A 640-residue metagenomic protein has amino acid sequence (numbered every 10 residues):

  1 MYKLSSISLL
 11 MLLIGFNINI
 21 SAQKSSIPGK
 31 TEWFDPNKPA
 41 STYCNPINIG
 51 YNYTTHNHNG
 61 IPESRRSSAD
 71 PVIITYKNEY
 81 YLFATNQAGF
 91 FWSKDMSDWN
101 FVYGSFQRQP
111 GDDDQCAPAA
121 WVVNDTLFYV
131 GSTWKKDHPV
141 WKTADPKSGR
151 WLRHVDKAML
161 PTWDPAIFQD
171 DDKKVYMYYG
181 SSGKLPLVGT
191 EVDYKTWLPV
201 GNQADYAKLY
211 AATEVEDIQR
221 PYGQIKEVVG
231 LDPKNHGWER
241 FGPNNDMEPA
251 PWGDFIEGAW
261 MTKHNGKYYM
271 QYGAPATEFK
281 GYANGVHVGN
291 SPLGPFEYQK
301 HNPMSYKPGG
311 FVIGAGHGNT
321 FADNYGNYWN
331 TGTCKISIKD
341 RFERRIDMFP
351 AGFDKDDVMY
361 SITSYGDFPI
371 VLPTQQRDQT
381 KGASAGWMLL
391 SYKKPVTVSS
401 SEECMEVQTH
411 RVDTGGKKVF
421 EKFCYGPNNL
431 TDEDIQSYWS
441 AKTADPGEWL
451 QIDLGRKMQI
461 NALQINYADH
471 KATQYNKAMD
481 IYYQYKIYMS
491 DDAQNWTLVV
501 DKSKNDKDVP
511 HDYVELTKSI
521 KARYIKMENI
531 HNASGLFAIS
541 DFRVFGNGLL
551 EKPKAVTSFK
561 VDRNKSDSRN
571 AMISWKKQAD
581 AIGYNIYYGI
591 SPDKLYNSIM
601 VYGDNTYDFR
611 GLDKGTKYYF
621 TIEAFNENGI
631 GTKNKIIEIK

Functional and structural regions predicted by a protein language model:
M1-K24: Bacterial Sec-dependent N-terminal signal peptides
Q23-P251, K263-G310, Y325, C334-D378: Beta-rich carbohydrate-recognition and catalytic domains
Y268, I460, Y584, Y618-I622: Short beta-strand segments enriched for Tyr within beta-sheet-rich domains, predominantly fibronectin type III
G285, Y483, D512-Y513, G603-D608: Short S/T/G- and acidic-enriched coil/turn segments that sit immediately N-terminal to beta-strands in beta-sandwich
D356-M359, G366-D432, D469-K486, I520-R523 (+1 more regions): Juxtadomain low-complexity/linker regions and immediately adjacent membrane-anchoring helices
D432-L498, P510-T557, S566, S574-K576 (+3 more regions): Aromatic, loop-rich ligand-recognition surfaces of beta-strand-rich domains
M489, K577-I599, G603, T621: Extracellular low-complexity, O-glycosylation-prone stalks/linkers
F609-I630: Beta-strand-rich modules
